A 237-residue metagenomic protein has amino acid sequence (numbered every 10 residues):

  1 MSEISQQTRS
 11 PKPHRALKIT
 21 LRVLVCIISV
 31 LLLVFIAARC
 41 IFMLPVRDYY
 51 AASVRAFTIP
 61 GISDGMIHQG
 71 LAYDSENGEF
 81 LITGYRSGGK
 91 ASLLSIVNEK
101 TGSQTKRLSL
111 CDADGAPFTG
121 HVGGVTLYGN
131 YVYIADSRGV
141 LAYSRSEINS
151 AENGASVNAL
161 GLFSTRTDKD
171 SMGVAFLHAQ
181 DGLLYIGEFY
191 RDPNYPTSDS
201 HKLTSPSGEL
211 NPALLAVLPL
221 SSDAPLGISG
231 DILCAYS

Functional and structural regions predicted by a protein language model:
M1-D48: Gram-positive cell-envelope targeting signals
L44-S63, T105-P117, S150-S171, P225-S237: Surface-exposed loop and turn segments in beta-propeller and other repeat-based domains that flank or scaffold
A56-S92: Beta-strand-rich domains and repeat architectures in extracellular enzymes and scaffolds, especially beta-propellers
S63-E76, G123-Y128, D170-Y185, Y190-R191: Structural signature of eukaryotic scaffold interfaces centered on beta-propeller domains
I82-G88, G187-P212: Short, conserved, GDST-rich strand-edge loop motifs in beta-rich repeat architectures
S92-K100, S200-S222: Beta-propeller blade signature
L93-S95, G102-N130: Blade-loop segments of beta-propeller domains
Y143-A155, G208, P212-G230: Short loop/turn segments immediately following beta-strands, especially the blade-tip and inter-blade linker loops
